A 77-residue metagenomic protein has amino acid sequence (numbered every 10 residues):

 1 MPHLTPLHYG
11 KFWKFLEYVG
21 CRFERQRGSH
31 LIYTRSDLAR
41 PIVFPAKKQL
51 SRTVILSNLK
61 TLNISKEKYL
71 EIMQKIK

Functional and structural regions predicted by a protein language model:
M1-H30, T34-K77: Basic nucleic-acid-binding interfaces
